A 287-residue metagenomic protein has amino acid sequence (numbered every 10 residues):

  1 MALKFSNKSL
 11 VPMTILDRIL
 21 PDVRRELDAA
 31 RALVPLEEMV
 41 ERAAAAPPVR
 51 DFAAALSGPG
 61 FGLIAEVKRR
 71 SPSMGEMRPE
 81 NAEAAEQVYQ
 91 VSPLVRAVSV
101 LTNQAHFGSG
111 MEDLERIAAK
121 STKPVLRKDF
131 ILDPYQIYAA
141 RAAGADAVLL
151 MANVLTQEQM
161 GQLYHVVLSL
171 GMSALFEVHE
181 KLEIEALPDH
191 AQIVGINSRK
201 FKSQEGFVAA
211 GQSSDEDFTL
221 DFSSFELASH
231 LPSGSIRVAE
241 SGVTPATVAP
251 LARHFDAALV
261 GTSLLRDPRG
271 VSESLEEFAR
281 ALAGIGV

Functional and structural regions predicted by a protein language model:
L3-E80: An N-cap/entry alpha-helix motif that binds or orients negatively charged groups
D22, E66-R70, N103, F130 (+5 more regions): Active-site beta-loop-alpha junctions enriched in small/polar residues
F61, K123, M172, A191-Q192 (+2 more regions): A structural micro-motif
S73-L175, K181-A186, G195, F222-E226: N-terminal active-site wall of soluble small-molecule enzyme domains
G75-E76, S203-L220: Glycine/threonine-rich flexible loop motifs
L132-G144, E180-H190, L227, S233-V260: Catalytic cores of alpha/beta
A139-Q159, I196-V208, F255-F278: Glycine-rich phosphate-binding active-site loops on the catalytic face of alpha/beta enzymes
A209, S213-S214, F222-E226, E240-V287: Flexible C-terminal active-site loop/helix
